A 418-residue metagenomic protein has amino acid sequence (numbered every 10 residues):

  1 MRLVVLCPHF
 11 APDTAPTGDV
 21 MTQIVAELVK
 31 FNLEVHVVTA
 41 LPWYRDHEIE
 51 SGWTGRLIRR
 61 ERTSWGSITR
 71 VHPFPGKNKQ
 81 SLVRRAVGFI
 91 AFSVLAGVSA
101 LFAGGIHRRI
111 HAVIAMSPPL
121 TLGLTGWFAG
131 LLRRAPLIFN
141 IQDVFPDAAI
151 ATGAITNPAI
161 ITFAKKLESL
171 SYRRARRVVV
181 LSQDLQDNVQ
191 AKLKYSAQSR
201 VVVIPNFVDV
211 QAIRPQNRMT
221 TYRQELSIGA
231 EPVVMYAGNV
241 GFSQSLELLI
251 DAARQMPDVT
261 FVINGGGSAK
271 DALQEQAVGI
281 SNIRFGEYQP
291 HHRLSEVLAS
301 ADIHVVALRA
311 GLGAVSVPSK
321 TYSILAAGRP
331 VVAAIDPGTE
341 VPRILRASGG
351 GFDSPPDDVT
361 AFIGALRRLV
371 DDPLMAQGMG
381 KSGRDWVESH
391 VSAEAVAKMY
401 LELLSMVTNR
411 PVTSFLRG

Functional and structural regions predicted by a protein language model:
M1-R62, V412, L416-G418: N-terminal subdomain of nucleotide-sugar transferases
L41, D184, I204-F207: Carbohydrate-associated surface elements
L101, T121-L124, F128-P136, A159-V180: Membrane-proximal helix-turn-helix segments that form the acceptor-binding/catalytic region of lipid-linked
Q190-S196, R200, F207-E225, S245: Acidic anion/phosphate-binding donor-loop and adjacent secondary structure in glycosyltransferase catalytic cores
V208, I228-Q244, I250-R254, V262: Conserved donor-binding/catalytic core segment of Leloir-type glycosyltransferases
E231, V259-V262, K270-S295: Nucleotide-activated donor-binding/catalytic signature segment of Leloir-type glycosyltransferases, i.e., the conserved
Q244, Y288-A299, H304-L325, P330-R343: Nucleotide-sugar-dependent
A361, R368, M375-S389, M399: A short, well-ordered alpha-helix in the C-terminal region of glycosyltransferases
